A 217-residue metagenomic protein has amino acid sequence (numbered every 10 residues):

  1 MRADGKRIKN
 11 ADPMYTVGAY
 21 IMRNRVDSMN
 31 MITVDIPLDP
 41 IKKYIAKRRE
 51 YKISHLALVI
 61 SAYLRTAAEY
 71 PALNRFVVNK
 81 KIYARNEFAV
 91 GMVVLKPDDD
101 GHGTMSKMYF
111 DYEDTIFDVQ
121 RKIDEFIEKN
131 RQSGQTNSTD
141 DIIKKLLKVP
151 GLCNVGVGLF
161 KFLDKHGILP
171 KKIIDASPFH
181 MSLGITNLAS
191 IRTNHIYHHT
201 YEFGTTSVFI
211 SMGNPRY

Functional and structural regions predicted by a protein language model:
M1-Y217: C-terminal catalytic/motor cores of large multi-domain enzyme assemblies
